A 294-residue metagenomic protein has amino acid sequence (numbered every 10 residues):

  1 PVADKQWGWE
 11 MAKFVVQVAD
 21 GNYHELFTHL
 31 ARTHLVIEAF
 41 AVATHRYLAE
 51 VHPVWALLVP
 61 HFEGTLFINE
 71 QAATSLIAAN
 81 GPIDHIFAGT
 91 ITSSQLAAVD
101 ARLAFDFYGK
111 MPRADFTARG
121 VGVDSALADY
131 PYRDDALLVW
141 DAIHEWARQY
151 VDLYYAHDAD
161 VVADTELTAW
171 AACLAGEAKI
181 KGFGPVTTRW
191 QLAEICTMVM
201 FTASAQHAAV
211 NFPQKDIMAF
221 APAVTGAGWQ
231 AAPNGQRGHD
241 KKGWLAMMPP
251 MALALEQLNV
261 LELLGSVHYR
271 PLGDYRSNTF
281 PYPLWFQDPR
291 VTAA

Functional and structural regions predicted by a protein language model:
P1-A294: Long, compositionally biased charged/polar stretches
